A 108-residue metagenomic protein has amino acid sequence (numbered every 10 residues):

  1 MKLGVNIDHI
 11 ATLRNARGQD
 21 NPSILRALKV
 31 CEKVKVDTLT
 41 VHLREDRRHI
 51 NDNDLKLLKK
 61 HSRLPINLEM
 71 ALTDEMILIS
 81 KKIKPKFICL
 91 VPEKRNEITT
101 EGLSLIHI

Functional and structural regions predicted by a protein language model:
M1-L68, K81-I83: Conserved N-terminal beta1-alpha1 strand-loop-helix module at the mouth
I7-T12, M76, P92-E101: Conserved radical SAM core fold
L39, I88-L90: Hydrophobic residues within beta-strands of alpha/beta enzymes
E45-D46, T73, K94: Conserved beta-strand edge residues that scaffold enzyme active sites
D74-K82: Catalytic cores of alpha/beta
I106-I108: Conserved small/polar residues in nucleotide/adenosyl-binding loops
